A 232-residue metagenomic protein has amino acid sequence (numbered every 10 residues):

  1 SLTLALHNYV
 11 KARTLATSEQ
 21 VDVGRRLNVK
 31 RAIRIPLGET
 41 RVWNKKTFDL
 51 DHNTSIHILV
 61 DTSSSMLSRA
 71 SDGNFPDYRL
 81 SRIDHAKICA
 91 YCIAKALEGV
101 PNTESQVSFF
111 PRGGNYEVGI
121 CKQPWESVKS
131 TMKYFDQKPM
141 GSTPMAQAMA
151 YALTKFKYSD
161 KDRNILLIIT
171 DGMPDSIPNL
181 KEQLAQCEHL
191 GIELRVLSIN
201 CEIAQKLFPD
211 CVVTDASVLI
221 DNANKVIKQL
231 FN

Functional and structural regions predicted by a protein language model:
S1-N232: Acidic, glycine-rich A-domain
